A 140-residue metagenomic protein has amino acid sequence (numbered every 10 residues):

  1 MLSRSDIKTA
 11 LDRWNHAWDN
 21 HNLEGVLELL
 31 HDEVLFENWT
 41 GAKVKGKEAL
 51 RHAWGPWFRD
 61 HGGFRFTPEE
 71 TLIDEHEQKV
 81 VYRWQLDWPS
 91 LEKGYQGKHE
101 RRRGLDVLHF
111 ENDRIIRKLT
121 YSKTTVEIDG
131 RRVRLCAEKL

Functional and structural regions predicted by a protein language model:
M1-L2, D6, A17, E37 (+1 more regions): A beta-strand edge to alpha-helix "cap/lid" segment located at domain peripheries
K8, E24-L27, R51: Generic structural signal for individual residues within well-ordered alpha-helical segments across diverse proteins
D12-H16: Amphipathic alpha-helical repeat scaffolds
N20-E33: Short, well-ordered alpha-helical segments enriched in acidic and aromatic residues
E33, A42-H52, E75: Short beta-edge strand/loop motif at the mouth of beta-sheet-based domains
